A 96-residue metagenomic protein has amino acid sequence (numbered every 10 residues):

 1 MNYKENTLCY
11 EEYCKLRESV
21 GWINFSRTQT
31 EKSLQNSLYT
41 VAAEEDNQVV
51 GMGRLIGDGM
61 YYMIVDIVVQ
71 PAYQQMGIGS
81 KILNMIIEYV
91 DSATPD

Functional and structural regions predicted by a protein language model:
M1-R27: Short amphipathic alpha-helix that is part of the acyltransferase structural core
R17-E44: Active-site rim helix/loop that mediates acceptor-substrate recognition in acyltransferases
Y39, L55, A93: Portal/gating segments that form or line small-molecule/metal binding sites
A42, Q48-I56, Y61-M63, V68: Conserved beta-strand in the GNAT
Y73, G77-M85: Conserved acetyl-CoA pyrophosphate-binding loop and the N-cap/start of the following alpha-helix in GNAT-like
V90-D96: Conserved GNAT acetyl-CoA-binding A-motif
